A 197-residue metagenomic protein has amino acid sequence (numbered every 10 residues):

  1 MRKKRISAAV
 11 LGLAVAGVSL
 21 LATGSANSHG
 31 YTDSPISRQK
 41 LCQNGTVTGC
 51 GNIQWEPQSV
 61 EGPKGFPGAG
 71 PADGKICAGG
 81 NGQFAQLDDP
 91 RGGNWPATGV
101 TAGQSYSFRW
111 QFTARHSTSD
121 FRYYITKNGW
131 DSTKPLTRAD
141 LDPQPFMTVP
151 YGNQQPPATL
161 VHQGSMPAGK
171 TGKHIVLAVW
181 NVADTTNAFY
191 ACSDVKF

Functional and structural regions predicted by a protein language model:
M1-S28: Secretory targeting and sorting signals
N27-R138: N-terminal "mature-chain" segments and other terminal, solvent-exposed stretches
Q104-Y106, S117-S119, L160, H174 (+1 more regions): Residues that flank catalytic or metal-binding motifs in active/ligand-binding sites
R122, T126, K170-T185: Internal, hydrophobic beta-strand segments that form the core of beta-sheet-rich folds
N128-W130, P167-G172, F197: A short, structured loop/turn motif at beta-sheet edges
L136-S165: Extracellular carbohydrate recognition and processing domains and analogous Trp-centered ligand-binding platforms
T186-F197: Short beta-strand elements
